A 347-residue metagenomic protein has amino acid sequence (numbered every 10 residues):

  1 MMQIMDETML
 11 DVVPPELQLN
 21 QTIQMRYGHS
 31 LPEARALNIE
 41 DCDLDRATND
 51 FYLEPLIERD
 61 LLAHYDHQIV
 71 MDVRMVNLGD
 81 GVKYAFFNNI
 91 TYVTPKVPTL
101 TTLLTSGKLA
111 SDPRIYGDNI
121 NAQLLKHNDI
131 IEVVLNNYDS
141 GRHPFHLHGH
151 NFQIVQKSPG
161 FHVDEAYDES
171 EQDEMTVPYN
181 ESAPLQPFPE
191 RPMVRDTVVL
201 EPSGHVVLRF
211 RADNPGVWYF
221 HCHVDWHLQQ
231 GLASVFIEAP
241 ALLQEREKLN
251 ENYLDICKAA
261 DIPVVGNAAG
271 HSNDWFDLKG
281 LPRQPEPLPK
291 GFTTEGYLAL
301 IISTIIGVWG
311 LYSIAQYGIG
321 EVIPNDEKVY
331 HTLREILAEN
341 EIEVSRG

Functional and structural regions predicted by a protein language model:
M1-E132, N136-H143, G149, Q153 (+5 more regions): Extended terminal and domain-junction accessory segments
H64, E201-P202: Short, ordered beta-strand-loop transition motifs
G81, T101-T102, L109-S111, N121-A122 (+1 more regions): Intrinsic, low-complexity N-terminal interaction/targeting segments
Y116, E190-R191, S203: Short solvent-exposed loop/turn micro-motifs enriched in small/polar/acidic residues
N121, I131, D196, G204-L208: Short strand-edge motifs at loop-to-beta-strand transitions and within beta-strands of extracellular beta-rich domains
